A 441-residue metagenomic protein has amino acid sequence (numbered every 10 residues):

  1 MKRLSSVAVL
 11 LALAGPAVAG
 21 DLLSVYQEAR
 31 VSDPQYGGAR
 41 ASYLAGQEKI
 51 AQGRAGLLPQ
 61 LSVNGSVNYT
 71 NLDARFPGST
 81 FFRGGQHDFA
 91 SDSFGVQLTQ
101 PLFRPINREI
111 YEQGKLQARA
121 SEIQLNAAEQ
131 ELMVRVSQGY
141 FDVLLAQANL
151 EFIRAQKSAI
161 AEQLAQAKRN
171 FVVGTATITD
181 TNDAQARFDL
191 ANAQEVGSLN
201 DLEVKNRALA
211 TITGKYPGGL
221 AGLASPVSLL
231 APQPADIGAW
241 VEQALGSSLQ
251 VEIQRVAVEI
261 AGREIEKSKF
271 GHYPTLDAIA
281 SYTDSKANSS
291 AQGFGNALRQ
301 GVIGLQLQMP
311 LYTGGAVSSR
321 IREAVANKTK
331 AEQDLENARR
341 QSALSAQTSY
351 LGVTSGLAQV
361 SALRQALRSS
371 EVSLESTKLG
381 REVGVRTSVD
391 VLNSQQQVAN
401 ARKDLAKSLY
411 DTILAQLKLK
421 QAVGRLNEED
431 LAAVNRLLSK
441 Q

Functional and structural regions predicted by a protein language model:
K2-A8: Sec-dependent signal peptide recognition, specifically the positively charged N-region followed immediately by
R3, E131-Q243, S349-G352, G356 (+2 more regions): Periplasmic alpha-helical coiled-coil/stalk elements that build and connect Gram-negative outer-membrane
A14-G15: N-terminal signal peptide c-region/cleavage motif recognized by signal peptidases
S24, S91-S93, Q138, D183 (+2 more regions): Transmembrane beta-barrel architecture of outer-membrane proteins
Y26-R30, K215-S281, E429-Q441: Amphipathic alpha-helical coiled-coil scaffold segments and their short linker/junction regions
Q27-G37, L44-P59, G95-Q113, I123-Q130 (+8 more regions): A glycine-/polar-enriched beta->alpha junction
G38-G53, A128, L132-F152, E162 (+6 more regions): Amphipathic alpha-helical coiled-coil segments
N64-Q100, L223-P234, E266, I279-A316 (+2 more regions): Small/polar, glycine/serine/threonine/aspartate-rich low-complexity segments that form flexible
